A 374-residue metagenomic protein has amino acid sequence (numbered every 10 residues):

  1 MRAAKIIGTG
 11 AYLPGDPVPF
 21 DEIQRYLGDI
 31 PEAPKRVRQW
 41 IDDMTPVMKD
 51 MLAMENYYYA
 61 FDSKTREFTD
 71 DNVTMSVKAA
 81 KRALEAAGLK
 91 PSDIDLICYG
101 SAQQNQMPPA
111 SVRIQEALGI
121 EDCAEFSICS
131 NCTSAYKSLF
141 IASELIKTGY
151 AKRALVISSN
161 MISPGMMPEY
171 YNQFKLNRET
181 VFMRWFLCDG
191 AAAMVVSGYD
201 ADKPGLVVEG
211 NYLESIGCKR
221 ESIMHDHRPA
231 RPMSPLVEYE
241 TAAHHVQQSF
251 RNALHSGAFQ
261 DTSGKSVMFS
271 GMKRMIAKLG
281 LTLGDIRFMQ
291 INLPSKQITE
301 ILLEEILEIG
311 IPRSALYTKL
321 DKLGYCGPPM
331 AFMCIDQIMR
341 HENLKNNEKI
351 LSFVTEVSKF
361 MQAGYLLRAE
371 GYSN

Functional and structural regions predicted by a protein language model:
M1-T69, Q173, R178-T262, L366-N374: Condensing-enzyme catalytic core mediating Claisen C-C bond formation in acyl metabolism
I6-G8, M48, A83, I94-I97 (+6 more regions): Buried hydrophobic positions in well-ordered alpha/beta secondary-structure cores of metabolic enzymes
I7-G10, C129, A154-N160, V196 (+1 more regions): Short beta-strand segments
R36-D50, N72-A87, A110, S263-L279 (+1 more regions): Short, well-ordered amphipathic alpha-helical segments that serve as non-catalytic structural scaffolds within diverse
S63-N131, Y136, K278-E300: Conserved beta-ketoacyl condensing-enzyme motif
V73, V77, Q103-Q104, E121 (+3 more regions): Claisen-condensing/thiolase-fold acyl-transfer catalytic domains that form or cleave C-C bonds in fatty acid
N105-R113, S159-N177, E214-P235, K296-L303 (+2 more regions): Active-site-adjacent elements of ketosynthase-type condensing enzymes
K147-G190: Flexible, glycine-rich active-site loops centered on histidine and acidic residues that chelate a metal or position
